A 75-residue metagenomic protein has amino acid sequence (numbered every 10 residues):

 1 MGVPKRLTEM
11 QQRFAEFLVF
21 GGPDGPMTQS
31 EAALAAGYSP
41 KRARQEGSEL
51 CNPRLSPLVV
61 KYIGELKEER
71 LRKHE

Functional and structural regions predicted by a protein language model:
M1-E75: N-terminal, charge-rich alpha-helical recognition modules
